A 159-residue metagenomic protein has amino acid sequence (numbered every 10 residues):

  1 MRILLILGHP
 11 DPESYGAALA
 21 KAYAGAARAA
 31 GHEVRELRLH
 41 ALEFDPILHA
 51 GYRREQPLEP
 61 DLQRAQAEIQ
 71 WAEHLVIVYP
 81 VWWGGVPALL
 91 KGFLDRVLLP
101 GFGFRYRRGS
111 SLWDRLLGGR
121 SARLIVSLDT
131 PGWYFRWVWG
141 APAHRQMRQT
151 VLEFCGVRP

Functional and structural regions predicted by a protein language model:
M1-H32: N-terminal beta1-alpha1 ligand-phosphate binding loop
L4-I6, R35-L37, V76, R123-V126: Hydrophobic/aromatic beta-strand patches that form the interior of the parallel beta-sheet core in alpha/beta enzyme
H9, H40, L128: Residues in the short beta-alpha loop(s) of Rossmann-like NAD(P)-binding domains
A18-A29, W139-G156: Short, solvent-exposed amphipathic alpha-helices that sit in or adjacent to ligand/effector-binding or catalytic
E33-L37, R158-P159: Short beta-strand elements in bilobed, periplasmic/extracellular small-molecule ligand-binding domains
L39-L58: N-terminal beta-loop-helix "entrance" segment that forms/cooperates in small-molecule cofactor or anionic ligand
E43-L48, R123-D129, R158-P159: Short, basic/glycine-rich phosphate-binding loops at helix/coil junctions that contact nucleotide phosphates
P57, D61-R148: Helix-loop-strand module that forms the ligand-binding subsite of alpha/beta enzymes
